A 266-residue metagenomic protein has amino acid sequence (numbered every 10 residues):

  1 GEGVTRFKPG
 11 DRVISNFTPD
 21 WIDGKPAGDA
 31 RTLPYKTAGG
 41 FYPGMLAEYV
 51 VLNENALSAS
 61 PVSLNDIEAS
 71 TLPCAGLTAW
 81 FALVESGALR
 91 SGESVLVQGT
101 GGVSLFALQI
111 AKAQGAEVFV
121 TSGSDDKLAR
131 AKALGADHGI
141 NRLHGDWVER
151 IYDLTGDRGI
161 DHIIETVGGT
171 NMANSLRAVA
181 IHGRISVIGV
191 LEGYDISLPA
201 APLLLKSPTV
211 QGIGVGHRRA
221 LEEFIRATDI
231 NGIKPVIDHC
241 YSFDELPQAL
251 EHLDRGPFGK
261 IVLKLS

Functional and structural regions predicted by a protein language model:
G1-D23, F41, P61-L64: Glycine-rich beta-strand-centered segment in the early N-terminal region that forms part of a ligand/cofactor-binding
G40-A47, V62-E85, V97-F106, H138: A glycine-rich, Thr/Ser-enriched phosphate-binding loop motif common to dinucleotide/cofactor-binding enzymes
S63-N65, A88-S94, D157-R158: Short helix-loop-beta connector
S94-T100, K112-N174: Adenosine-nucleotide cofactor-binding segment
Q114, S122-D125, T166-V236, C240-F243 (+1 more regions): Glycine-rich phosphate-binding loop and adjacent beta-alpha segment of Rossmann(oid) nucleotide-cofactor-binding
D157, G232-V236, P247-S266: C-terminal capping/lid region of NAD(P)-dependent oxidoreductase domains
